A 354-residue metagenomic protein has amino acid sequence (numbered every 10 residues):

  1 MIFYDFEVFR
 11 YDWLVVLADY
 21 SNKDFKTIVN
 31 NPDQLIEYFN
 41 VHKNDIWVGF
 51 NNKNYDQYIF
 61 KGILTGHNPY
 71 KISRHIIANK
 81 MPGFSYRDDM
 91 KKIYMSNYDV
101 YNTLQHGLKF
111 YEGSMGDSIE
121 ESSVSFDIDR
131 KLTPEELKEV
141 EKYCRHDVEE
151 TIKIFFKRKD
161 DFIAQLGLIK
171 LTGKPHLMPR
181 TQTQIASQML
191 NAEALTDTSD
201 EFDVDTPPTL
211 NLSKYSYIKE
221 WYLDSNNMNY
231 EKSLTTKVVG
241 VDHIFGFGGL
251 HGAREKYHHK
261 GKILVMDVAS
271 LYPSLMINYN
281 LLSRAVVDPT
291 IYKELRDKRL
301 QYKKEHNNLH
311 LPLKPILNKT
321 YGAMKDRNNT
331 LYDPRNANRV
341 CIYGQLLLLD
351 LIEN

Functional and structural regions predicted by a protein language model:
M1-D19, S270-L275: Gly/Thr-rich phosphate-binding beta-strand-loop-beta motif of the actin/hexokinase/Hsp70
S21-N54, I59-I152, F156-N354: Conserved acidic
